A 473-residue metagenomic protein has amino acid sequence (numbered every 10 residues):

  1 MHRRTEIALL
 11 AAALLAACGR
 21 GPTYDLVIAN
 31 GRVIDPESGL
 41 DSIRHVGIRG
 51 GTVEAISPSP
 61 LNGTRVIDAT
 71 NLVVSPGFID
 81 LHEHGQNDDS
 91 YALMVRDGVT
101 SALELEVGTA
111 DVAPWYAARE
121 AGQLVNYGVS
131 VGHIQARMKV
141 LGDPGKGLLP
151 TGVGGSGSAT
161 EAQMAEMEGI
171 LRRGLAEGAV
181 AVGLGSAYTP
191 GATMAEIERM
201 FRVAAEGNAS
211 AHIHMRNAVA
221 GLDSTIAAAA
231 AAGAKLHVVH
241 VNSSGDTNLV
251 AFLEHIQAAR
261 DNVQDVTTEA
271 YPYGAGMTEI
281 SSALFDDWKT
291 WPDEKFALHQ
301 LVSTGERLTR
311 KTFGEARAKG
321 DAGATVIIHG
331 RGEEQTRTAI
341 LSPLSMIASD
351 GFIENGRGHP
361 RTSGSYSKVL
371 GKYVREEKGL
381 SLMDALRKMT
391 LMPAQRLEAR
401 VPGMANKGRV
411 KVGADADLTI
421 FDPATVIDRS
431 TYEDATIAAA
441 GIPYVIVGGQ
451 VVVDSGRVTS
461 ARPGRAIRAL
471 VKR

Functional and structural regions predicted by a protein language model:
E6, L10-R44, I48-R49, P58 (+2 more regions): Active-site microenvironment of metallo-dependent hydrolases
V27, V66-D68, F78, G128-V129 (+3 more regions): Conserved beta-strand scaffold positions in the cores of enzyme catalytic domains, especially in NTP/NDP-utilizing
L61-T64, D68-G122: Metal-associated gating/positioning segment near the N- to mid-region
Q86-L93, Q163-R173, G221-L222: Short, acidic/polar
Y91-A113, L124-Q135, L175-T189, E206-R216 (+3 more regions): Divalent metal-dependent hydrolysis catalytic cores, especially in the metallo-beta-lactamase
T109-W115, P190-M200, G221-D223: Active-site-adjacent beta->alpha loops and helix N-cap segments on the catalytic face of soluble alpha/beta enzymes
E120-T151, S224: Surface-exposed loop and adjacent secondary-structure segments within mature catalytic domains
R137-K146, G152-A192, A227-A230, K235-L382: Active-site neighborhoods of metal-dependent hydrolases
